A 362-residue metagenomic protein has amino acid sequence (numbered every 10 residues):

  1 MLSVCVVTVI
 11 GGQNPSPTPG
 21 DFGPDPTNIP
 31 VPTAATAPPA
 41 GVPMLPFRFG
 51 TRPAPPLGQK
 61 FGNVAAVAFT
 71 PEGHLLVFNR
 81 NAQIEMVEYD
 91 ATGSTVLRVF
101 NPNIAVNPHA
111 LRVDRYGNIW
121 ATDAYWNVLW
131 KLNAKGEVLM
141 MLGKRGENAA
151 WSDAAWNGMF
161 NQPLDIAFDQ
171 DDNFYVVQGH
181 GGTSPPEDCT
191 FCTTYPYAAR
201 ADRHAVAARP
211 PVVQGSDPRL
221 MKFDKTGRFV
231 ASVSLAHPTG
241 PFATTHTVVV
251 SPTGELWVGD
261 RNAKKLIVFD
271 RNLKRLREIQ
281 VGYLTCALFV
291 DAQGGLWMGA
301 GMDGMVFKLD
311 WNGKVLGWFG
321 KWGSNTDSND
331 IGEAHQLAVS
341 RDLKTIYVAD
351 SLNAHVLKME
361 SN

Functional and structural regions predicted by a protein language model:
T36-K60: A short helix->beta-strand "capping" segment at the edge of beta-propeller domains
T51-L57, T95-N101, M140, A150-W156 (+3 more regions): A short beta-strand motif characteristic of beta-propeller blades
Q59-E72, N103-N118, E147-D171, P218 (+4 more regions): Beta-rich, blade/repeat-based domains predominating in secreted/periplasmic proteins but also intracellular
V77-N81, A121-A124, V176-H180, P210-Q214 (+3 more regions): Conserved beta-strand positions in repeat-built beta-propeller and related beta-rich domains
I84-N118, A124, G323: Blade-loop segments of beta-propeller domains
E85-V87, V128-W130, P218-M221, K265-I267 (+2 more regions): A short loop-to-beta-strand structural motif that recurs across blades of beta-propeller domains
Y89-G93, N133-E137, D224-R228, D270-K274 (+2 more regions): Short loop/turn segments that connect beta-strands within beta-propeller blades
I331-N362: Blade-level signature of beta-propeller repeat domains, shared across WD40, Kelch, NHL, RCC1 and BNR/Asp-box propellers
